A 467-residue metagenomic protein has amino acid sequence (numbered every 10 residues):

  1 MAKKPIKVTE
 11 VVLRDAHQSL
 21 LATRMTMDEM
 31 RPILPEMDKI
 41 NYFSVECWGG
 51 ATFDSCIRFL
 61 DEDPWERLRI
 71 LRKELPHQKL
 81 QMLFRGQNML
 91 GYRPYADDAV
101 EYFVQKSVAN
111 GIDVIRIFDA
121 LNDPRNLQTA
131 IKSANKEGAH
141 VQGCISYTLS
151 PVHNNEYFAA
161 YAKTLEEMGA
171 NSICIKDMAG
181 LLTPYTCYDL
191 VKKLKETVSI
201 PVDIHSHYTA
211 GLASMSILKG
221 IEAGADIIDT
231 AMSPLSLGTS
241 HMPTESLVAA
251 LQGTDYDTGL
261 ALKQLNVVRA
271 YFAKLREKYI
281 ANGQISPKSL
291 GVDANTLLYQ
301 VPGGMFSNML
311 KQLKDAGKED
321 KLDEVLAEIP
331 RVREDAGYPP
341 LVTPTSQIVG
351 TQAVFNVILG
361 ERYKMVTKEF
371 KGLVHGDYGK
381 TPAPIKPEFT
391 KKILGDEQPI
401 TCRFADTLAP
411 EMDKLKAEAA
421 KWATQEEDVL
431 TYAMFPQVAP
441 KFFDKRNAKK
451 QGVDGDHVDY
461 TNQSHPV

Functional and structural regions predicted by a protein language model:
M1-L21, L68, K73: N-terminal amphipathic alpha-helix/helix-capping segment at the start of soluble metabolic enzymes
V8, A16, M37, I117 (+4 more regions): Conserved, mostly hydrophobic/aromatic
D38-C56, S286-T296, Q300-V467: Terminal or standalone catalytic/regulatory effector modules within metabolic enzymes and repeat proteins
G49-E166, I173, A179-P184: Active-site beta->alpha loop and helix N-cap motifs at the rims of alpha/beta catalytic domains
I117, D177, A223-H241: Glycine-rich phosphate-binding active-site loops on the catalytic face of alpha/beta enzymes
H153-L165, A210-D226: Catalytic cores of alpha/beta
S236-T258: C-terminal helical cap(s) of enzyme catalytic domains, especially alpha/beta-barrels
